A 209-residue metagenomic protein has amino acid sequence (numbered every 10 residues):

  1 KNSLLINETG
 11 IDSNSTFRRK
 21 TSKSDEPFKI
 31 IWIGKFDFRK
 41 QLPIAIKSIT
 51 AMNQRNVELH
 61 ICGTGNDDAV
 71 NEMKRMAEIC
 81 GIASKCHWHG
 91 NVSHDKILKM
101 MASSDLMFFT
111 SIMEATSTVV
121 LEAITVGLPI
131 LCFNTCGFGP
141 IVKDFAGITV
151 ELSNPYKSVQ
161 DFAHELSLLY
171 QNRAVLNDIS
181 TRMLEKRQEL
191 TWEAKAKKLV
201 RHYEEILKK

Functional and structural regions predicted by a protein language model:
K1-R18, D25: Donor nucleotide-sugar binding/catalytic pocket of nucleotide-sugar-dependent glycosyltransferases
S22-K40, I46-I49, H60: Conserved donor-binding/catalytic core segment of Leloir-type glycosyltransferases
I33, E58-M73, G90: Glycosyltransferase donor-sugar binding loop
E72-V92: Nucleotide-activated donor-binding/catalytic signature segment of Leloir-type glycosyltransferases, i.e., the conserved
N91-V92, K99-S104: Short alpha-helical donor nucleotide-sugar binding micro-motif in glycosyltransferases
I112: Aromatic "clamp/platform" in nucleotide-sugar-dependent glycosyltransferases that forms part of the donor/acceptor
P129-C132: Short hydrophobic beta-strand element within catalytic cores of glycosyltransferases and related nucleotide-activated
G139-S167: Change "using UDP/GDP/dTDP sugars" to "using nucleotide sugars
